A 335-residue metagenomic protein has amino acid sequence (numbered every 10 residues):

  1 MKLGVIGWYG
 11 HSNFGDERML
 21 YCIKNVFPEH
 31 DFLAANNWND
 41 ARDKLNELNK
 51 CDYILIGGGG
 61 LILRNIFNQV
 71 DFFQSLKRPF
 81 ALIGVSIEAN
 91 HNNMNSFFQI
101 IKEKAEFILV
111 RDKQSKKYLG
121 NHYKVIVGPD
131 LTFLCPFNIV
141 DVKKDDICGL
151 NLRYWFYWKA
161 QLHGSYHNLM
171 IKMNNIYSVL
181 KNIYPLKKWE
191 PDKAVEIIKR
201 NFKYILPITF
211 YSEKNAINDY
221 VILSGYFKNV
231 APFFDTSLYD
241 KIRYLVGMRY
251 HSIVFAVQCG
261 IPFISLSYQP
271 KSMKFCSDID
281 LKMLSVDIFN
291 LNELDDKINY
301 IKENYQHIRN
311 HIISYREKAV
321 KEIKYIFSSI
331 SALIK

Functional and structural regions predicted by a protein language model:
M1-K335: Active-site anion-handling motifs in enzyme catalytic cores
